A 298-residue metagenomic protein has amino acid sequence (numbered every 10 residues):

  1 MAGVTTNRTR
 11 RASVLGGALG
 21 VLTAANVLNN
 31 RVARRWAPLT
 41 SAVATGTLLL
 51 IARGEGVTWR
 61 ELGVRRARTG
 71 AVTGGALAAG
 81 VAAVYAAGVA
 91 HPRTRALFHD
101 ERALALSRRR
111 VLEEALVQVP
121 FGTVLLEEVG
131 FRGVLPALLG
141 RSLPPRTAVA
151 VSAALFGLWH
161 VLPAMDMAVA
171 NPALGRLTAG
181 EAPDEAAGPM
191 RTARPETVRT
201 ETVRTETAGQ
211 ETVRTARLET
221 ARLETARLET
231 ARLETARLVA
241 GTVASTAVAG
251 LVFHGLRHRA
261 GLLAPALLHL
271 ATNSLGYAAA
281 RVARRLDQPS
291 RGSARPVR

Functional and structural regions predicted by a protein language model:
M1-V64, G70, A96-L104, M167-T197 (+4 more regions): N-terminal, membrane-interfacial amphipathic/helix-forming hydrophobic leader that caps and precedes the first
R10-A18, A37-S41, G70-G74, V111-L116 (+4 more regions): Residue-level signature of transmembrane alpha-helical entry/exit and packing/kink sites in multi-pass membrane
G20, A79-A86, A154, S274: Hydrophobic alpha-helical transmembrane segments of multipass integral membrane proteins
L48, V81-Y85, H160: Helical transmembrane-bundle signal
V64-A90: Alpha-helical transmembrane-segment detector that highlights a single hydrophobic TM helix and its immediate
V64-R66, L104-V111, R141-L143: Helix-boundary and loop/linker segments of multi-pass membrane transporters
A82-R110: A glycine-rich, hydrophobic loop/mini-helix early in the fold
L112-R298: Transmembrane helix-loop-helix hairpins at the membrane interface of multi-pass integral membrane proteins
